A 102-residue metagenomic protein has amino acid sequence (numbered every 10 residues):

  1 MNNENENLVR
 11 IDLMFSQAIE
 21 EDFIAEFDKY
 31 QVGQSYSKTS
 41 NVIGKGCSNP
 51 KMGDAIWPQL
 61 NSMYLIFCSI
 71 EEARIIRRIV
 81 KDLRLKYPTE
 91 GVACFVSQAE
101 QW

Functional and structural regions predicted by a protein language model:
M1-W102: Positively charged, small/polar-rich N-terminal and surface patches that mediate targeting and assembly and bind
